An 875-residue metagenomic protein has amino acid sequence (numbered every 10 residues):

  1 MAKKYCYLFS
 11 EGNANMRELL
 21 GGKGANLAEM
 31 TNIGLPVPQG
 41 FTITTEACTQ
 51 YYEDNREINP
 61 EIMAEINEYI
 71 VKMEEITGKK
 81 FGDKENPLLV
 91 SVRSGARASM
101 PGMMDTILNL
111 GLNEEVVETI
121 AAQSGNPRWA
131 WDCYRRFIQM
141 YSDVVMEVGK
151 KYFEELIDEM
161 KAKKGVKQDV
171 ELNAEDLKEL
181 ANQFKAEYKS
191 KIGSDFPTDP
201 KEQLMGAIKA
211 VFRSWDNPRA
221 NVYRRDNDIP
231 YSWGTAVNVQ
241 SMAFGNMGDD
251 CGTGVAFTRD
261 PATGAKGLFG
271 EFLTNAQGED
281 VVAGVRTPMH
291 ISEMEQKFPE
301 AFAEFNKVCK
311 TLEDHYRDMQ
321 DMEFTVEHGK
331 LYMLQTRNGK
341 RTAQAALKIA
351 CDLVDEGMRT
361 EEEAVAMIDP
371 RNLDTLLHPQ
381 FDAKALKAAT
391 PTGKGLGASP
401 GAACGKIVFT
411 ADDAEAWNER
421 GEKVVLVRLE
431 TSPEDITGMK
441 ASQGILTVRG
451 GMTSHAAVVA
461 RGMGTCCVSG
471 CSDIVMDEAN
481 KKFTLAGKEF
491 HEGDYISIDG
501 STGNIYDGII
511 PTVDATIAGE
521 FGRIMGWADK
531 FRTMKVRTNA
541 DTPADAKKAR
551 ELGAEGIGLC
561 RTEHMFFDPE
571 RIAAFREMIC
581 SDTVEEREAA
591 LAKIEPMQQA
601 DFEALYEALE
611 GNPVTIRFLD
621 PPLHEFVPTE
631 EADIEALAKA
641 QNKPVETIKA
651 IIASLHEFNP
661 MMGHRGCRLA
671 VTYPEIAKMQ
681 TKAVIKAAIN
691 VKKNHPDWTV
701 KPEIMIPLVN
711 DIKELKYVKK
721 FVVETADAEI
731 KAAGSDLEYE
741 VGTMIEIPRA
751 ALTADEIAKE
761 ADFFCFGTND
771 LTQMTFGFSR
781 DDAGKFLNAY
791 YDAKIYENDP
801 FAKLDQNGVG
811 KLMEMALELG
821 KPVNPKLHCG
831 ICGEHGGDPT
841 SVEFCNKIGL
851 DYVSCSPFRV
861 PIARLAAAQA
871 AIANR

Functional and structural regions predicted by a protein language model:
M1-A388, A416, E422-V425, S432-T437 (+11 more regions): Nucleotide/phosphate-binding sheet-loop regions of phosphoryl- and nucleotidyl-transfer enzymes
N13-M16, S399-A441, G808-K826: C-terminal accessory/binding modules appended to enzymatic or scaffolding proteins
F41, V448-G450, S469-S472, C560 (+2 more regions): Short beta->alpha connector loops at strand-helix junctions that form conserved, small/polar/Pro-enriched
N67, R224-I229, V365-W417, E422-V424 (+5 more regions): Long, charged amphipathic helices and adjacent flexible linkers at domain junctions
R93, I517, W527-R875: Conserved alpha/beta-domain cores
N238, V408, V425-V427, L446 (+3 more regions): Structural motif
K330-Y332, L429-K440, G444-L446, M452-V458 (+6 more regions): Glycine-rich phosphate/ribose-binding loops and adjacent secondary-structure elements that form binding surfaces
